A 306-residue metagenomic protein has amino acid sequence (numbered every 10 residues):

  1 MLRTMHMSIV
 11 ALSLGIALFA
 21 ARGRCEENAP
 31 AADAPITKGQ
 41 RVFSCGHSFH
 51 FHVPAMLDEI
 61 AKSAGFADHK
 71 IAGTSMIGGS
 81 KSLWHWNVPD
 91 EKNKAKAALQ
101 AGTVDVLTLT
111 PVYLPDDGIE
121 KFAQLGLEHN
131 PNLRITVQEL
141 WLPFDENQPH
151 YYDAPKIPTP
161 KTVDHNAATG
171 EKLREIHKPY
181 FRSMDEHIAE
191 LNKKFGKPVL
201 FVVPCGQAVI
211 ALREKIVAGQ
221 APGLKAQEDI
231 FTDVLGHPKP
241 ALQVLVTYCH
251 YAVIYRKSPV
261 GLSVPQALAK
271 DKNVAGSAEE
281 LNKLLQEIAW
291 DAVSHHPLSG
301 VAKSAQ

Functional and structural regions predicted by a protein language model:
M1-M7: Positively charged n-region of N-terminal signal peptides that target proteins for export
S8-L18: Bacterial N-terminal signal peptides
A20-C25: Boundary at the C-terminal end of the N-terminal hydrophobic targeting segment
E27-G46: Short N-terminal segments immediately surrounding and downstream of signal-peptide cleavage
T37-K38, F66-D68, F195-V199: Short helix-terminating capping/connector loops at secondary-structure junctions
Q40-C45, F49-R134, N147, H295: Conserved SGNH/GDSL esterase-like catalytic core that processes O-acyl groups on lipids and polysaccharides
K96-Q243, A252-I254, G261: Alpha-helical cap/lid subdomain in secreted, periplasmic, or secretory-pathway luminal O-acyl-processing enzymes
A218-Q306: Conserved catalytic region of serine esterases and O-acyltransferases that act on ester linkages in lipids
